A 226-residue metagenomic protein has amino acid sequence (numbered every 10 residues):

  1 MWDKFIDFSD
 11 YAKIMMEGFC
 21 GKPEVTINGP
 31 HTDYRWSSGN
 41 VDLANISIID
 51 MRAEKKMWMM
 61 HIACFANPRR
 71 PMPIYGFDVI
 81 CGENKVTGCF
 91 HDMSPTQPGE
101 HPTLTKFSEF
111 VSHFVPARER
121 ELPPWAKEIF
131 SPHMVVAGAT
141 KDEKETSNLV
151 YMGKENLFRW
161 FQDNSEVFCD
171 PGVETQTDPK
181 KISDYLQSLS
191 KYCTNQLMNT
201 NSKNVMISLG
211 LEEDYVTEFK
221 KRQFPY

Functional and structural regions predicted by a protein language model:
M1-M72: Short Lys/Arg-enriched alpha/beta "domain-start" segment
K4-F8, E100, V150, K154-F161 (+4 more regions): Intrinsic-disorder-associated interaction segments
F5, S9-P23, F161-Q176, Q223: Hydrophobic, Leu/Ile/Phe/Ala-enriched alpha-helical segments that form helix-helix packing faces
K13, E17, T105, E109-H113 (+8 more regions): Polar/charged alpha-helical tracts
N40-D142: Internal, hydrophobic cores of structured domains that mediate oligomerization or house catalytic pockets within large
A139-D163, V167-C169: A mid-sequence, solvent-exposed acidic-amphipathic segment
V167-Y226: Alpha-helical oligomerization segments
